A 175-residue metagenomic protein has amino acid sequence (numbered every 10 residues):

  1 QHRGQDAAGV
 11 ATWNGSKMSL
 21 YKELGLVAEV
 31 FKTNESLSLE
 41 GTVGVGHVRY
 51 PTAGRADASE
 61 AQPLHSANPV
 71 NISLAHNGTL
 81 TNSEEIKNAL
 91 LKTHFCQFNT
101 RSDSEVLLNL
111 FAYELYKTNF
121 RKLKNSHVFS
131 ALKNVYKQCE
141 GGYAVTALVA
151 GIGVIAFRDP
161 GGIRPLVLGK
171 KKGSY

Functional and structural regions predicted by a protein language model:
Q1-Y175: Conserved short alpha-helical segments that host acidic/polar catalytic motifs at enzyme active sites
